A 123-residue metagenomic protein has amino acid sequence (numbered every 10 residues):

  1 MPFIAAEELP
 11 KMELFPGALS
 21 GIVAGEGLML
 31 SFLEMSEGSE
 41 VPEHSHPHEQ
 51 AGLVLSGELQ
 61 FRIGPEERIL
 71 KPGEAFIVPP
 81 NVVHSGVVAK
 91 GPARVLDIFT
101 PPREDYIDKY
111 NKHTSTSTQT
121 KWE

Functional and structural regions predicted by a protein language model:
M1-G27, D108-E123: A short, N-terminal "cap"/entry segment at the start of jelly-roll beta-barrel domains of the cupin/DSBH fold
P16, S31-S45: Conserved short histidine dyad/triad with adjacent acidic residue
M29, E58-Q60, E67, V83 (+1 more regions): Structural motif
E34-S36, H46-F61: Short, conserved beta-strand element in jelly-roll/cupin
E40-V41, Q60, F76, P80-S85: Histidine-centered metal-chelating micro-motifs
E66-P80: Short acidic-glycine-tyrosine-enriched beta hairpin
P80-D105: Ligand-binding loop in jelly-roll beta-barrel domains
